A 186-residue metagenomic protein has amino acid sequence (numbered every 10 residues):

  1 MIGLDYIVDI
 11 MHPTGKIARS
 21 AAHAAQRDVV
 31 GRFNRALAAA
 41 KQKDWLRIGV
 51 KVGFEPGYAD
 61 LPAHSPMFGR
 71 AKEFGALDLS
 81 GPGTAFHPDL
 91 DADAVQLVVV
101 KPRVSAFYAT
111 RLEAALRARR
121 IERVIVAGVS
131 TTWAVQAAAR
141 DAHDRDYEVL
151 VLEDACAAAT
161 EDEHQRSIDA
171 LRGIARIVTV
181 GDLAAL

Functional and structural regions predicted by a protein language model:
M1-D93: Active-site acidic carboxylates
R35-K43, F68-L186: Active-site-adjacent betaalpha module
